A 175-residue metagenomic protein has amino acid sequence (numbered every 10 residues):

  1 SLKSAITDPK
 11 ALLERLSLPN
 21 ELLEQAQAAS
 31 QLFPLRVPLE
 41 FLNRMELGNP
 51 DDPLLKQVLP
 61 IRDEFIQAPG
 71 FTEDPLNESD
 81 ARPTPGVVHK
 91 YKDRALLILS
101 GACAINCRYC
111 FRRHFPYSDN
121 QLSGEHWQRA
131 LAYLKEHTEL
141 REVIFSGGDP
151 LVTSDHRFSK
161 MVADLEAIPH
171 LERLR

Functional and structural regions predicted by a protein language model:
S1-K90: Flexible, acidic/Gly-rich N-terminal and inter-domain linker regions that tether and position cofactor-handling modules
L59, P69-I98, R108-R175: Conserved Radical SAM active-site core
A102-N106: Short pre-active-site segment immediately N-terminal to redox-active cysteine/selenocysteine motifs in thiol-based
